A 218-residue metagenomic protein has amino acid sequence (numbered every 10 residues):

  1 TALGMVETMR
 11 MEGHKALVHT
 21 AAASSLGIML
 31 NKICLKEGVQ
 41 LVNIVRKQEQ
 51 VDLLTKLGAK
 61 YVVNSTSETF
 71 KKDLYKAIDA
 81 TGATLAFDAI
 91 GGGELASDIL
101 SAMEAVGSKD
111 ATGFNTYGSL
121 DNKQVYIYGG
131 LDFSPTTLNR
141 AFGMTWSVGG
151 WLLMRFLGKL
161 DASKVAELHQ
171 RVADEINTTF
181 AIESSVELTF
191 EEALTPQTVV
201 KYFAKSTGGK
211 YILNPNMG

Functional and structural regions predicted by a protein language model:
T1-E68: Mid-domain Rossmann-like dinucleotide-binding core that forms the NAD(H)/NADP(H) cofactor-binding site
G4, L100, A105-A111, R155-G218: C-terminal hydrophobic helical "lid"/dimerization subdomain of Rossmann-like NAD(P)H-dependent oxidoreductases
G13-K15, A83, N122: Phosphate-coordination loops involved in phosphoryl transfer and adenosine-cofactor binding
Y61-F70, S184-E192: Short acidic-hydrophobic, aromatic-tinged amphipathic segments that line or gate anion-handling sites
S67, G91, E104: Short glycine-/small-residue-rich Rossmann-like dinucleotide-binding loops
K71-Y75, A80, G129-V186: C-terminal substrate-binding/catalytic core of Rossmann-like NAD(P)-dependent dehydrogenases/reductases
A83-A89: Short SAM/SAH-binding signature in class I
A105-K123: Short mixed-charge
